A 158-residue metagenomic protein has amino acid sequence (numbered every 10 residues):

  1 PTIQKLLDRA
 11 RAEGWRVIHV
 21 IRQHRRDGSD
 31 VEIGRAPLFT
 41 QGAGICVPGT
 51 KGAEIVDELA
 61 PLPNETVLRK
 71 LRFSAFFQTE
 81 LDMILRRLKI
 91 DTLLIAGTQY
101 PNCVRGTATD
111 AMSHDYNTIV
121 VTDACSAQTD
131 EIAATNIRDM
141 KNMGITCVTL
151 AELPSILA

Functional and structural regions predicted by a protein language model:
T2: Charged catalytic carboxylate motif
K5-E13, G28, R35-A158: Active-site-adjacent betaalpha module
W15-R22, V121: Short beta-strand segments at enzyme active-site cores
Q23-D27: Short, solvent-exposed beta-strand-terminating loops
